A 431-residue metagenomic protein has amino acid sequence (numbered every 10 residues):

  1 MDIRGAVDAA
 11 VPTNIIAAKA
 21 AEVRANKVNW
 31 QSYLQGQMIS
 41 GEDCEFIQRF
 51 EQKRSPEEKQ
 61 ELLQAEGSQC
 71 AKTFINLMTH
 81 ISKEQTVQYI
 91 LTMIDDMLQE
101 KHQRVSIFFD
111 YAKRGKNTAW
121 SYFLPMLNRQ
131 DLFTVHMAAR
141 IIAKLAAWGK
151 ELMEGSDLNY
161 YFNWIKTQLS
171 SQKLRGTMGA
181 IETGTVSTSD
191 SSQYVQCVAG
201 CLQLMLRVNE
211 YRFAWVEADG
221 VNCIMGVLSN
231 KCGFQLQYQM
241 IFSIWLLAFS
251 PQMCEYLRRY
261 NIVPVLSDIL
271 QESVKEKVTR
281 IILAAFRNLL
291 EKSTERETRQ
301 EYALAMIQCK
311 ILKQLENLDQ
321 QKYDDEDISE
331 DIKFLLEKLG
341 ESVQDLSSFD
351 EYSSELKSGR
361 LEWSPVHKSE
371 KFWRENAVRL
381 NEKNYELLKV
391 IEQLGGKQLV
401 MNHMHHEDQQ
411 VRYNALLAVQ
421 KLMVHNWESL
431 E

Functional and structural regions predicted by a protein language model:
M1-T86, Q99, K333-L387: N-terminal "cap/leader" segments of large eukaryotic alpha-helical scaffolds
Q35-Q48, S82-Q99, N128-A147, L158 (+11 more regions): Alpha-helical solenoid repeats of the armadillo/HEAT superfamily in eukaryotic scaffolding/adaptor proteins
E57-K144: Eukaryotic helix-linker segments that join adjacent hydrophobic helices
Q64-K72, S106-T118, E154-N163, F213-D219 (+5 more regions): Short sequence/structural elements of tandem HEAT/ARM alpha-solenoid repeats
T73-N76, F108, A119-P125, Y161-L169 (+8 more regions): Buried hydrophobic core positions in alpha-solenoid tandem helical repeats
F74-M78, I94, F123-L124, L158-K166 (+8 more regions): Extended amphipathic alpha-helical scaffolding regions
L312-Y323, M404-H406: Conserved blade-ending motifs and adjacent loop-strand segments that build the rim/top face of beta-propeller domains
